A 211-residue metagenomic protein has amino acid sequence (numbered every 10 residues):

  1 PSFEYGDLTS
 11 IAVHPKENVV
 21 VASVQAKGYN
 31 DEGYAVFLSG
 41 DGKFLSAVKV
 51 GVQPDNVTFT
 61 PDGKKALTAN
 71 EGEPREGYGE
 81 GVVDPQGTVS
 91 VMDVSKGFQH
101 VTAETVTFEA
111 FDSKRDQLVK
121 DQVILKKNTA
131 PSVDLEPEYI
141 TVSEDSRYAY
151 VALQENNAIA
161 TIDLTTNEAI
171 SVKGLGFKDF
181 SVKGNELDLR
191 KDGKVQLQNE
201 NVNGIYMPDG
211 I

Functional and structural regions predicted by a protein language model:
P1-G184, E200-G210: Mobile, glycine-rich extracellular loop/lid and propeptide segments that shape or gate substrate/ligand access
P131, G193-V195: Extracytoplasmic loops and strand-loop junctions of Gram-negative outer membrane beta-barrel proteins
N185-K191: Solvent-exposed loop segments that connect transmembrane elements
